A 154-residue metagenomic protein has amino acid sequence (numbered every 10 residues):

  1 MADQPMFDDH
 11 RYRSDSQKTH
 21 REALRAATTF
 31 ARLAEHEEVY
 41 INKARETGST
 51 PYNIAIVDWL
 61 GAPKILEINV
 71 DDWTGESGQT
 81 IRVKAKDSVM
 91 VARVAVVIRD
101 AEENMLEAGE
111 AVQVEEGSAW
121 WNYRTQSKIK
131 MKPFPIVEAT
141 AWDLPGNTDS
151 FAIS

Functional and structural regions predicted by a protein language model:
M1-N69: Long, polar/Ser/Thr-enriched low-complexity segments that form simple helices or flexible linkers at protein ends
E46-S154: Charged linear interaction tracts used for macromolecular binding and regulation
